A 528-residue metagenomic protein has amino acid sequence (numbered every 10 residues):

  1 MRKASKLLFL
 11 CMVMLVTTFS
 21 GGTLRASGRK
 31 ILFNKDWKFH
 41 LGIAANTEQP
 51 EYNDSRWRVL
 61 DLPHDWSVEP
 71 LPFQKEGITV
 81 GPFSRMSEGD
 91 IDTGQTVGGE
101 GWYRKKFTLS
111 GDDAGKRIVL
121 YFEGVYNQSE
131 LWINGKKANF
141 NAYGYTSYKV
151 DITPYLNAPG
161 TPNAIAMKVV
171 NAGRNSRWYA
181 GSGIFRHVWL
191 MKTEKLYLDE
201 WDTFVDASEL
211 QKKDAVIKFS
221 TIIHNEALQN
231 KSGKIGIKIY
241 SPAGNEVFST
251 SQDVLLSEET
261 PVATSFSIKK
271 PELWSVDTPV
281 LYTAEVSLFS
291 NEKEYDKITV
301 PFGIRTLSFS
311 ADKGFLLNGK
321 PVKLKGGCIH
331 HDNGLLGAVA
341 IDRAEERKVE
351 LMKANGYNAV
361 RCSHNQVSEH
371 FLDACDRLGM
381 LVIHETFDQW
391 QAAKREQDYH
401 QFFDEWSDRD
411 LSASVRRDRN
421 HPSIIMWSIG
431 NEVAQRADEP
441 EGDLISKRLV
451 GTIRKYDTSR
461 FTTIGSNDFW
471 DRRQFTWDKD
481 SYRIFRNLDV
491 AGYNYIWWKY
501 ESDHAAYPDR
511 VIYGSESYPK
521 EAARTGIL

Functional and structural regions predicted by a protein language model:
M1-G28: Bacterial Sec-dependent N-terminal signal peptides
G22-S84, A164-V170, P242: Accessory carbohydrate-binding/adhesion or oligomerization-edge regions at the termini of glycan-active proteins
G28, I43-A44, D202-V205, E285-A354 (+1 more regions): N-terminal carbohydrate-binding accessory modules
I31-F33, L41-I43, T93, V97-E200 (+4 more regions): Accessory beta-strand-rich segments of carbohydrate-active enzymes
I133, D214-V254, V262-T264, V286: Beta-strand-rich binding/interaction modules
V150-L156, T264-P279: Signal that preferentially marks extracellular ectodomain short beta-strand elements of beta-sandwich modules
A166-K168, T283-S287: Extracellular recognition modules
S220, V349-M352, A359-L528: Substrate-binding/catalytic cleft of secreted carbohydrate-active enzymes, primarily glycoside hydrolases
